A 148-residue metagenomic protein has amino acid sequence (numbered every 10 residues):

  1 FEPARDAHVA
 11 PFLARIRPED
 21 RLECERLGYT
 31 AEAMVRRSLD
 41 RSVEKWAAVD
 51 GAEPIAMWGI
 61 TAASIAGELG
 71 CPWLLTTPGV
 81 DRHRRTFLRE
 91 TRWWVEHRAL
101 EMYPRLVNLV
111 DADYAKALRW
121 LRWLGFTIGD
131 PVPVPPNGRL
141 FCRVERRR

Functional and structural regions predicted by a protein language model:
F1-A14, R21-E23: A short beta-loop-alpha structural element at the N-terminal edge of CoA-dependent acyl/N-acetyltransferase catalytic
C24-E44, H97: Active-site rim helix/loop that mediates acceptor-substrate recognition in acyltransferases
S42-I60: Conserved beta-hairpin
W58, I128-D130, C142-E145: N-terminal secretory/targeting leader peptides
E68-F87, C142: Conserved acetyl-CoA binding element of GNAT-fold acetyltransferases
H83-H97, R119, W123: Conserved acetyl-CoA-binding loop-helix of GNAT-fold acetyltransferases
M102, L106-R122, T127, P133-N137: Conserved beta-strand-loop-alpha-helix junction that forms the acyl-donor binding cleft
V134-R148: C-terminal "cap" of GNAT-fold acetyltransferases
